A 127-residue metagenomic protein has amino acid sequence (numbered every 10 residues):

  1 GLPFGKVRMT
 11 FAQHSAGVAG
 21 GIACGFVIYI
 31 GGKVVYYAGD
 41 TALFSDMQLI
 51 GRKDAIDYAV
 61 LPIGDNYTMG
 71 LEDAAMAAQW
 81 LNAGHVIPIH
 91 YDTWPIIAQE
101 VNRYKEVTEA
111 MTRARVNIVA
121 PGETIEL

Functional and structural regions predicted by a protein language model:
G1, D73-L127: Binuclear metal-ion centers of metallo-dependent hydrolases, dominated by the metallo-beta-lactamase
G1-D54, A120-L127: Core dinuclear metal-dependent hydrolase active-site scaffold
H14-G17, Y67-T68, T93-I96: Short, small-residue-enriched loops and turns at beta-alpha junctions that line or gate enzyme active sites
Y36-G39, V60-G64, V86-H90, I118-A120: Active-site neighborhood of phospho(di)ester-bond hydrolases with catalytic His/Asp-centered motifs
L43-F44, T68-L71: Structural motif corresponding to alpha-helix initiation and N-cap regions
A55-I56, G84: Loop/turn elements at helix/coil->beta-strand transitions in domains of secreted/extracellular proteins
